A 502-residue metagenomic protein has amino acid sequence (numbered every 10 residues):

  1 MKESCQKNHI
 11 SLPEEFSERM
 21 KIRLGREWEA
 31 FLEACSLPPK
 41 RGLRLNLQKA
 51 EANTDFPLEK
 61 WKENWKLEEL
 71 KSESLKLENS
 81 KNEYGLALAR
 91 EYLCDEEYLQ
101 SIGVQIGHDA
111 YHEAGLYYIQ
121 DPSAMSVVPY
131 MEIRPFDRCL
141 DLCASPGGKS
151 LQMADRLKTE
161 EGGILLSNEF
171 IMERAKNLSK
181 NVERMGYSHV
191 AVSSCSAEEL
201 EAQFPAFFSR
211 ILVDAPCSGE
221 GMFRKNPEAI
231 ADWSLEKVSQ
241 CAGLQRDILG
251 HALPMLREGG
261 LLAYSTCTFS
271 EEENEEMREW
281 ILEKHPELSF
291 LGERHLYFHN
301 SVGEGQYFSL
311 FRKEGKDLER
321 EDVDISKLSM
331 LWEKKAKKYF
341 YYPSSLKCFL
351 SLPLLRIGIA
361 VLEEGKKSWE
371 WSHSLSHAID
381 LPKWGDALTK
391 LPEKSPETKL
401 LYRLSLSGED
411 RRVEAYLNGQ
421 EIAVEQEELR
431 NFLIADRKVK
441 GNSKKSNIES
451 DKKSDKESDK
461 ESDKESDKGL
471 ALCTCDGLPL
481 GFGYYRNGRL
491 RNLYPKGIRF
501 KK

Functional and structural regions predicted by a protein language model:
M1-A50, K81-E83, A87-R90, Y307 (+1 more regions): Polybasic, low-complexity RNA-engagement segments
R134, E201-L212: A short acidic, Gly/Pro-enriched loop at the edge of an enzyme's catalytic core that lines a small-molecule cofactor
F136-C143: Conserved class I S-adenosyl-L-methionine
S150-A154: Conserved SAM-dependent methyltransferase scaffold
L157-K158, L256-E258: Helix-to-beta-strand junctions that scaffold the AdoMet/dcAdoMet cofactor pocket in Class I SAM-dependent enzymes
F170-P205: S-adenosyl-L-methionine
E173, R210-H251, A263, C267-N274: Mobile active-site "lid"/loop adjacent to the S-adenosyl-L-methionine
F208-S209, L261-Y264, T268-Y341, S345-C348: Class I S-adenosyl-L-methionine
